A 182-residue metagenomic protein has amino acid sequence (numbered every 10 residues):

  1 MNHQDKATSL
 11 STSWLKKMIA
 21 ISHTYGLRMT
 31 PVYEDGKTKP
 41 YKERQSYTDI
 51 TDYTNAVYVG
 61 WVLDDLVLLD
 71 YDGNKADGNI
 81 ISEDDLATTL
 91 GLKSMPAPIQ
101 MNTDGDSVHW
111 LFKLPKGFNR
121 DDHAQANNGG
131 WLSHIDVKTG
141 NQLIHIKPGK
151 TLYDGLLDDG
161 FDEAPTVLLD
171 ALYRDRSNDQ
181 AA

Functional and structural regions predicted by a protein language model:
M1-A182: Conserved phosphate/metal-binding and DNA-contacting active-site motifs used in DNA phosphodiester-bond processing
